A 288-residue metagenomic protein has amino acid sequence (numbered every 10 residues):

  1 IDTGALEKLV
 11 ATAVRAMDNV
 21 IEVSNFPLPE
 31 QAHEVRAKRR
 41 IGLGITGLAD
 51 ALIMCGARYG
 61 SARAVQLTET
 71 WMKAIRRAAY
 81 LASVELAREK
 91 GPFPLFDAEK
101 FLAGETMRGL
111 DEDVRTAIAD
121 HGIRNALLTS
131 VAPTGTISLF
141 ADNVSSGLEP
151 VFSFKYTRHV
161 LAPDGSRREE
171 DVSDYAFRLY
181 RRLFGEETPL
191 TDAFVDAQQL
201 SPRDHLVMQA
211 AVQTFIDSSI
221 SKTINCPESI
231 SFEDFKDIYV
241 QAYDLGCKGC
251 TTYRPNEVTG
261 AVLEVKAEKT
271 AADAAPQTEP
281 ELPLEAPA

Functional and structural regions predicted by a protein language model:
I1-T3, P27-K38, P227-E228: Extended, non-catalytic structural segments that build the interaction scaffolds of large macromolecular assemblies
T3, V10, V14-S24, G104-R108 (+2 more regions): Catalytic alpha/beta core of large soluble enzyme barrels
L9-A32, R36, A57-T134, S221 (+1 more regions): Internal maturation/activation junctions in enzymes
D18, R39-M54, T136-L139: Contiguous, well-ordered alpha-helical segments that form the cores/surfaces of helical PPI scaffolds
G44-G47, A79, D234: Residue-level detector of well-ordered alpha-helical segments, enriched for hydrophobic/aromatic packing positions
G109-D120, E264-A288: Short, Gly/Pro- and small/polar-rich lid/capping loops
